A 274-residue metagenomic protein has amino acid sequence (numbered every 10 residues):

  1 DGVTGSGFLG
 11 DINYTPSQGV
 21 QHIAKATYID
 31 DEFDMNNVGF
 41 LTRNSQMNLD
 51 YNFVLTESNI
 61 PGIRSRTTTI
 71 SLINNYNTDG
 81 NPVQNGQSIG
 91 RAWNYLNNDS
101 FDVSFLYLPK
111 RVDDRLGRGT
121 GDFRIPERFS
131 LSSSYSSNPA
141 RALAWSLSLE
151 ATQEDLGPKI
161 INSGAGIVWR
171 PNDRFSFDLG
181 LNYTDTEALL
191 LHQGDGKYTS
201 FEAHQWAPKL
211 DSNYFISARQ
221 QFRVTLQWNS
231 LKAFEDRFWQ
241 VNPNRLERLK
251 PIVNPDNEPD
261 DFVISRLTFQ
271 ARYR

Functional and structural regions predicted by a protein language model:
G2-R274: Exposed, low-structure sequence patches enriched in small/polar residues
